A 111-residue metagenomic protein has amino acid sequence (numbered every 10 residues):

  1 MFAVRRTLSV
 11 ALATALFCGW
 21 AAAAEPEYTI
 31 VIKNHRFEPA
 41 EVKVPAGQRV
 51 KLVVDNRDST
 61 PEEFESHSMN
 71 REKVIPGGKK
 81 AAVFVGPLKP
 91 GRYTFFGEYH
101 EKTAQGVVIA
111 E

Functional and structural regions predicted by a protein language model:
M1-A11: Bacterial N-terminal signal peptides that target proteins for export
S9-G19: Bacterial N-terminal signal peptides
A24-G47: N-terminal edge beta-strand
T29, P76-E111: Extracellular/periplasmic metallocenter environments
A40-V42, N70-V74, F84: Beta-strand-rich interaction surfaces with strong enrichment in secreted/lumenal proteins
V50, T60-E62, A104-G106: Short beta-strand/loop motifs in extracellular/secreted proteins, especially within beta-sandwich accessory domains
V54-N56: Asparagine-centered strand-capping/turn motif at beta-strand->loop junctions
E62-S68: Change to "...patches in solvent-exposed regions of secreted, membrane-anchored, or virion-exposed structural
